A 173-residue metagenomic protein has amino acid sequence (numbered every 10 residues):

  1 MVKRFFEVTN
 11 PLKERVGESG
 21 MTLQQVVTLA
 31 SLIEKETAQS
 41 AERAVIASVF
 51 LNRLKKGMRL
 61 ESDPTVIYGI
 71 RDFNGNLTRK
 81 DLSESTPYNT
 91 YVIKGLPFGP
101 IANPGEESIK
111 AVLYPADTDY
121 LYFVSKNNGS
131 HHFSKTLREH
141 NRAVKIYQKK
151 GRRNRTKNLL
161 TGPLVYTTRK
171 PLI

Functional and structural regions predicted by a protein language model:
M1-I173: Bacterial extracytoplasmic/cell-wall-associated proteins, especially those involved in peptidoglycan
